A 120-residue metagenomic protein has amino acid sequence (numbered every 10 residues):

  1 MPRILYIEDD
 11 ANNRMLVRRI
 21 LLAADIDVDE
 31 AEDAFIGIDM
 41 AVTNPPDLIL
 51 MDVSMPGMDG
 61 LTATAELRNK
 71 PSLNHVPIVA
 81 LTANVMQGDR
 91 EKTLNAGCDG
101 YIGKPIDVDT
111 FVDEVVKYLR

Functional and structural regions predicted by a protein language model:
E8: Conserved acidic carboxylate
A11-D29, T43: Two-component/phosphorelay signaling modules centered on CheY-like receiver
A31-F35: Conserved Asp/Asn-Gly motif in the active-site loop of CheY-like receiver
N44-L50: Active-site beta3 strand of CheY-like receiver
D52, T82: Active-site residues of response regulator receiver
M55: Receiver (REC) domain active-site loop signature in two-component systems and cognate sites in sensor histidine kinases
I106-V115: C-terminal output helix
